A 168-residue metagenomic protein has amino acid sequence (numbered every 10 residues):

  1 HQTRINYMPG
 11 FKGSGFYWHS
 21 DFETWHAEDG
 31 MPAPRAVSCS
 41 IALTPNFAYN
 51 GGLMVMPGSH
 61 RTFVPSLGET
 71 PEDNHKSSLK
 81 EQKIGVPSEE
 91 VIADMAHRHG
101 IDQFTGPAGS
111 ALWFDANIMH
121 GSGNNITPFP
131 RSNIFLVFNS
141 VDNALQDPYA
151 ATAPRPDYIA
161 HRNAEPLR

Functional and structural regions predicted by a protein language model:
H1-V55: Conserved double-stranded beta-helix
Y7, P32, R98, D102-P107 (+1 more regions): Aromatic-acidic/polar surface patches that form glycan- and anion
M8-G10, M56-F63, V137-A144: Short edge-strand/loop segments of extracellular domains
Y17-S20, W25-G30, F104-T105, G123-T127 (+1 more regions): Short histidine-centered beta-strand/loop micro-motifs that create catalytic or ligand/metal-coordination sites
D21-E23, A42-N46, G58-H60, G68 (+3 more regions): Histidine- and/or cysteine-centered catalytic micro-motif in compact active-site loops
H26-A48, I84, T105-A108, W113 (+1 more regions): Short, conserved beta-strand element in jelly-roll/cupin
A48-I118: Double-stranded beta-helix
G68-E72, A108-W113, N117-R168: Non-heme Fe(II)/2-oxoglutarate
